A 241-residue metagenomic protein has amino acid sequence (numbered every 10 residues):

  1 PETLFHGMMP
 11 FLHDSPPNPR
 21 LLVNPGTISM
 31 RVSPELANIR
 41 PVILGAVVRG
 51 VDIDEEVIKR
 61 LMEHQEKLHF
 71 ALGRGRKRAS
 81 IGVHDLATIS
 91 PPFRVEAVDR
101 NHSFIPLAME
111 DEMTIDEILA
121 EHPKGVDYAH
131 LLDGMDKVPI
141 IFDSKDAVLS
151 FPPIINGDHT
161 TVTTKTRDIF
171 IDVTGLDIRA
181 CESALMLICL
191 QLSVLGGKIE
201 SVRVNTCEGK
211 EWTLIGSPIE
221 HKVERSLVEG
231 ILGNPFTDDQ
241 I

Functional and structural regions predicted by a protein language model:
P1-I241: RNA/tRNA-interacting regions in translation and RNA-turnover enzymes
